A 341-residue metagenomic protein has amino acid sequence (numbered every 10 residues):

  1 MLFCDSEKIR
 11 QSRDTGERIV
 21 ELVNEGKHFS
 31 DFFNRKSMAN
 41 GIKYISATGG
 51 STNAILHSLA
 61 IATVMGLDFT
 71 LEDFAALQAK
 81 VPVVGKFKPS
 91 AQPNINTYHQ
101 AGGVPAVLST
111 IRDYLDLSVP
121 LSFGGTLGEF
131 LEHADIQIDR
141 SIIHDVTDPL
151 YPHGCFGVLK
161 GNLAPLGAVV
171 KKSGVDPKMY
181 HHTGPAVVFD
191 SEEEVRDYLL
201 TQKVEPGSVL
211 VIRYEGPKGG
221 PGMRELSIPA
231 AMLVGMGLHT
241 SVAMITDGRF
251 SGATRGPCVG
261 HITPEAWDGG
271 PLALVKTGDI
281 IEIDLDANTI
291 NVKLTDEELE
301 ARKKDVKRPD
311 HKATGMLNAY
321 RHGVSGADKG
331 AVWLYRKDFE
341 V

Functional and structural regions predicted by a protein language model:
M1-S241, I245-E265, G270-V341: Catalytic or ion-coupling anion/metal-binding cores of large enzyme and transporter domains
